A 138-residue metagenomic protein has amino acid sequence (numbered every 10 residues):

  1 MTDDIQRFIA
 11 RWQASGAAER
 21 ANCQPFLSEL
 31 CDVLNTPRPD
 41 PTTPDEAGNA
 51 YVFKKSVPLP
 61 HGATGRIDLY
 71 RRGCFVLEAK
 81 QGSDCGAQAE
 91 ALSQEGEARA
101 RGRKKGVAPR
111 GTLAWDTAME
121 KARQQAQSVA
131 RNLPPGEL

Functional and structural regions predicted by a protein language model:
M1-G136: A short, conserved, highly charged catalytic patch centered on acidic carboxylates
